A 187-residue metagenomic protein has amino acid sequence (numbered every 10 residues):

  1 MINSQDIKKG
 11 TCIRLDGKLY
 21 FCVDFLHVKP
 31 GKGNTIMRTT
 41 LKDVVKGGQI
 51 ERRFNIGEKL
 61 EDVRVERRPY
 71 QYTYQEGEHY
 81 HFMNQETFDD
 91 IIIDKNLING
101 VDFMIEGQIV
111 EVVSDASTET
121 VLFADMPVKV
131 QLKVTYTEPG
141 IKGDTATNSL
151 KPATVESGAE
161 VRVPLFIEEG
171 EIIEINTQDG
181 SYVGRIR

Functional and structural regions predicted by a protein language model:
I2-E156, E160-R187: Acidic-enriched and Gly/Ser
